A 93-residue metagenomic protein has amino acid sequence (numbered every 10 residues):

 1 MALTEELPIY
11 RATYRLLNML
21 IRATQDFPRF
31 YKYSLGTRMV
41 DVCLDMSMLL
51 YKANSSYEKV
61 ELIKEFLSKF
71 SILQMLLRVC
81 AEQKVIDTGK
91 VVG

Functional and structural regions predicted by a protein language model:
M1-G93: Amphipathic alpha-helical assembly/interaction segments
